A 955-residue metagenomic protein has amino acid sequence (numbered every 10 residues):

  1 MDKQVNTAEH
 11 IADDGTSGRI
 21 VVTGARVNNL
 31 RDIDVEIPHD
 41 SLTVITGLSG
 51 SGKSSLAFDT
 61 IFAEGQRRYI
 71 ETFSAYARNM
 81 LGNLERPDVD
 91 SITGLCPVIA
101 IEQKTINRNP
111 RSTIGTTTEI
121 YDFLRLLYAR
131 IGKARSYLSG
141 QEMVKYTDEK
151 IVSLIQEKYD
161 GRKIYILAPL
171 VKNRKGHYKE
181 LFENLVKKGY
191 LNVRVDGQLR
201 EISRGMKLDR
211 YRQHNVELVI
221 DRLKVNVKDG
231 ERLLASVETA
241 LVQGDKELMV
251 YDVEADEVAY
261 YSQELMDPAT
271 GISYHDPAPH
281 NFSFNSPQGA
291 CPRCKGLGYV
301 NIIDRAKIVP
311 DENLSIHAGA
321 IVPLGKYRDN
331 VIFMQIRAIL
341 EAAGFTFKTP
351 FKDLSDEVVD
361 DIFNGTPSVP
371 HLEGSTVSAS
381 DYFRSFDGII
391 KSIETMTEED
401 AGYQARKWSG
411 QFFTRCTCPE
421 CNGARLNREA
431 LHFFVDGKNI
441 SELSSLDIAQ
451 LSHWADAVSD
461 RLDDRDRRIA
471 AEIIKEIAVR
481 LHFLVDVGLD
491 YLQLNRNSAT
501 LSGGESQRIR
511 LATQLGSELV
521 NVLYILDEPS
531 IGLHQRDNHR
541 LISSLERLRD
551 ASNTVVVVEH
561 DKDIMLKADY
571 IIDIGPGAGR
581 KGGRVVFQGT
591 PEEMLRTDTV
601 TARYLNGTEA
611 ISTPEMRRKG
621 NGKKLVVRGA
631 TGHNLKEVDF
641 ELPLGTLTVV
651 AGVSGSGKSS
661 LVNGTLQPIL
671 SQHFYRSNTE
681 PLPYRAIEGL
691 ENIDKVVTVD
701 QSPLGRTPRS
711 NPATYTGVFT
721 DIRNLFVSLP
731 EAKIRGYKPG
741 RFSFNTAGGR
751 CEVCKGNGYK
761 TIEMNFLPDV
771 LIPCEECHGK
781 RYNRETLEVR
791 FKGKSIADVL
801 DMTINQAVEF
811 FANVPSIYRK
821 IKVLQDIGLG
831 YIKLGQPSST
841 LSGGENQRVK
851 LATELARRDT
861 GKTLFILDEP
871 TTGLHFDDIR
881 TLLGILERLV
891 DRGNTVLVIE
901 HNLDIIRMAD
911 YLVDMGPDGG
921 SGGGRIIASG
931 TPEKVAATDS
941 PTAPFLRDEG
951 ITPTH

Functional and structural regions predicted by a protein language model:
M1-H955: Conserved phosphate-binding elements of NTP-dependent enzyme cores
